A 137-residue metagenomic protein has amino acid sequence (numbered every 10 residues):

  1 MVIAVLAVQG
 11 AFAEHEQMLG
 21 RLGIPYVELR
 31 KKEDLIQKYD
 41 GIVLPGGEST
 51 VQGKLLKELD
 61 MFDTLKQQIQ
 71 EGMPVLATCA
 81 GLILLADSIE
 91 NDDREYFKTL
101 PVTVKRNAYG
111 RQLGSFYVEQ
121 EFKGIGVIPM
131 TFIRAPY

Functional and structural regions predicted by a protein language model:
M1-E58, F62-E71: N-terminal beta1-alpha1 cap of cysteine-dependent amidohydrolase-like domains
I3, G110, I133: A residue-level signal for conserved active-site and pocket-lining positions in enzyme catalytic cores
V5, E28, A77, K98-P101 (+1 more regions): Structural signal for conserved beta-strand scaffold positions within catalytic alpha/beta enzyme cores
G10, S115, R134-Y137: C-terminal and late-domain segments of enzyme folds
L44-G47, A77-T78, I133: A conserved hydrophobic position in a structured secondary element of the catalytic/binding core that shapes
S49-Q120, G124: Cysteine-nucleophile active-site neighborhood
Q120-Y137: Active-site oxyanion/phosphate-handling segment shared across diverse enzymes
